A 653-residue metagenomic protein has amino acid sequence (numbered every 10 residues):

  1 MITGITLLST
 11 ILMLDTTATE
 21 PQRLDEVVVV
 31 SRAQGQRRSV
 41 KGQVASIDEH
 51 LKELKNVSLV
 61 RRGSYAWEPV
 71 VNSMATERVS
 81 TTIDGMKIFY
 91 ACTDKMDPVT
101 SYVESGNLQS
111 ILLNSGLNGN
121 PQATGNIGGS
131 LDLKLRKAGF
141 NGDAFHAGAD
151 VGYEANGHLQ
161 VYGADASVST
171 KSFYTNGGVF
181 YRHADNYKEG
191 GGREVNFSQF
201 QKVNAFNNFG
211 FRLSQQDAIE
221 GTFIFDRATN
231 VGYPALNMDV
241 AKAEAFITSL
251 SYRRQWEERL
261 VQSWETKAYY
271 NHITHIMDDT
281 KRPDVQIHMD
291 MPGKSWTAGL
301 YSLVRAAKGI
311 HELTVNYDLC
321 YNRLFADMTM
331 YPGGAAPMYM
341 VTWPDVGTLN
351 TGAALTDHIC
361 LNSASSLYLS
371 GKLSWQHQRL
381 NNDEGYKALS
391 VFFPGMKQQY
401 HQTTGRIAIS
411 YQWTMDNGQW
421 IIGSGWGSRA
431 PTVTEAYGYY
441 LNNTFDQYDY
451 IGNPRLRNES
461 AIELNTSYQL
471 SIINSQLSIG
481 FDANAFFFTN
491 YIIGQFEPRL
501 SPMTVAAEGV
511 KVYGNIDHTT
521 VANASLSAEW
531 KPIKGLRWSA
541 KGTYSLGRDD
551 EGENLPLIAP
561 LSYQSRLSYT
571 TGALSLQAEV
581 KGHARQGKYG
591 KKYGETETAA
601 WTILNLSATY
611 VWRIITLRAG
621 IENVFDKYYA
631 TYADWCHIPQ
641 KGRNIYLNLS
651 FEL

Functional and structural regions predicted by a protein language model:
D48-K87: Extracytoplasmic beta-strand/coil segments of soluble accessory domains associated with Gram-negative outer-membrane
L59, K87-G116: Short acidic/polar hinge/loop motifs at secondary-structure boundaries that mediate gating or recognition
V103-G148: A beta-strand signature from Gram-negative outer-membrane beta-barrel systems, especially the internal plug domain
G157-H183, R193-T229, V240-W256, A306-K308 (+4 more regions): Transmembrane beta-barrel wall of Gram-negative outer-membrane proteins
A184-N186, N196-S198, K202, R212 (+5 more regions): Flexible loop and strand-edge segments within Gram-negative outer membrane beta-barrel domains
F206, G293-L303, T342, V346-A354 (+3 more regions): Outer membrane beta-barrel strand-and-loop segments of large Gram-negative receptors, especially TonB-dependent
R227-T229, H272-I276, M330-P332, W375-Q399 (+4 more regions): Surface-exposed extracellular loop regions of Gram-negative outer-membrane beta-barrel proteins, predominantly
C360-A364, W375-Q376, S471, N484-F488 (+3 more regions): Gram-negative outer-membrane beta-barrel transporters
